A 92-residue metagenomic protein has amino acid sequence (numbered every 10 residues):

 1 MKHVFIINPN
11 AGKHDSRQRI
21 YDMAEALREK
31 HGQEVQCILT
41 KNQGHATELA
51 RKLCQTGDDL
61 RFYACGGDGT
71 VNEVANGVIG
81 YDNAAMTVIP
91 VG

Functional and structural regions predicted by a protein language model:
M1-F62: ATP/NTP phosphate-donor binding region
K2, G80-Y81: Short, conserved loop/helix-junction motifs that constitute active-site signature segments in enzyme catalytic cores
P9, C65-G67, I89-V91: Glycine-rich beta-strand-to-loop/alpha-helix junction loops that act as flexible
R17-R19, A75-V78: Short amphipathic alpha-helical segments
A46, G69-V74: Short glycine/serine/threonine-rich phosphate/pyrophosphate-binding segments that cradle anionic phosphate groups
F62-Y63, A85: Nuclease catalytic cores that cleave nucleic-acid phosphodiester bonds, predominantly acidic two-metal-ion
A64-G69, V78: N-terminal glycine-rich "phosphate-gripper" loop used for MgATP/nucleotide binding and carboxylate activation
Y81-G92: Short, acidic/small-residue loops that bind anionic groups at enzyme active sites
